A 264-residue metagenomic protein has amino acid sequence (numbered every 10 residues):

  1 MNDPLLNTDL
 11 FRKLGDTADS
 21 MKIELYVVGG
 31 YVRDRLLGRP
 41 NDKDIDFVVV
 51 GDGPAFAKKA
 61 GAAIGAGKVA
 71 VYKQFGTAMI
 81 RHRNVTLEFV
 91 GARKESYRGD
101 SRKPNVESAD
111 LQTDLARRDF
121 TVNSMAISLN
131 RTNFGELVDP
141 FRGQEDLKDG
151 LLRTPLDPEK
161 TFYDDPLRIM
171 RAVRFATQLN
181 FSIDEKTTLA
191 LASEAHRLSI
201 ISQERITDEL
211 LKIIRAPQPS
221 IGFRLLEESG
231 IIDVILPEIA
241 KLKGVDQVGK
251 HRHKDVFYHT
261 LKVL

Functional and structural regions predicted by a protein language model:
M1-L264: Catalytic cores of the polymerase beta-like nucleotidyltransferase superfamily and closely associated nucleotide
